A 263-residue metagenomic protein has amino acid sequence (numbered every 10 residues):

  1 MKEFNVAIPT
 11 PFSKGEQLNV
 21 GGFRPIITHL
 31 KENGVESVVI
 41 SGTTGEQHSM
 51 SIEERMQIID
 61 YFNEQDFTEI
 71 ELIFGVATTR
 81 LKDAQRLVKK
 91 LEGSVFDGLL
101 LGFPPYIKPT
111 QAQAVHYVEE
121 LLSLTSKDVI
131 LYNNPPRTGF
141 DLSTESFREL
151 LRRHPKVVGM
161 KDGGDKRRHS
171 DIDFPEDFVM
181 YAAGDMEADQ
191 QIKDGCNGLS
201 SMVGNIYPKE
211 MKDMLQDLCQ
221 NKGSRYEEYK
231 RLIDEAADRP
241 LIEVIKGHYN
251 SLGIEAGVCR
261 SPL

Functional and structural regions predicted by a protein language model:
M1-G139, F147-E149, R153: Active-site beta->alpha loop and helix N-cap motifs at the rims of alpha/beta catalytic domains
F12, K31, N63-F67, H154 (+3 more regions): Structural signal for hydrophobic packing residues in well-ordered secondary-structure cores of soluble enzyme domains
N19, F23, R55, A114 (+4 more regions): Generic structural signal for well-ordered, non-membrane alpha-helical segments in soluble metabolic enzymes
I26, L87, Y117, M214 (+2 more regions): A ubiquitous structural signal for well-ordered alpha-helices
I40-T43, I73-G75, V157, A182 (+2 more regions): Short glycine/serine/threonine-biased micro-segments
G45-H48, T78, D162, S201 (+1 more regions): Short, flexible micro-motifs
L122-K127, P135-R239: Catalytic alpha/beta core domains of metabolic enzymes, predominantly
I192-K193, Y229-L263: Conserved short secondary-structure transition element at the edge of the structured enzyme core that lines
